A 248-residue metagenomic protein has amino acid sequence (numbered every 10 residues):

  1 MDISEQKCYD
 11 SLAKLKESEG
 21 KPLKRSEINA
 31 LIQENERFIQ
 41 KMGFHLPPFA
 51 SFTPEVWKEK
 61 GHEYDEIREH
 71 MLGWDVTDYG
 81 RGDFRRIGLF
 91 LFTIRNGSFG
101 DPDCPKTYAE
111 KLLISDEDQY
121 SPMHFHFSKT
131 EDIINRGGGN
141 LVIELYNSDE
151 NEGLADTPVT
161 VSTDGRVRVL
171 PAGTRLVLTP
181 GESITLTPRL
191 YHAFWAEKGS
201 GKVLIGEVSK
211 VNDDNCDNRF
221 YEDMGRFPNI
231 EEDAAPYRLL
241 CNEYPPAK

Functional and structural regions predicted by a protein language model:
D2-Y108, P236-E243: A short, N-terminal "cap"/entry segment at the start of jelly-roll beta-barrel domains of the cupin/DSBH fold
F99-A109, Q119-D132, R136-G137: A short beta-loop-beta micro-motif enriched in histidine and acidic residues
K111, E131-D132, T174, E182: Short, conserved secondary-structure segments in the cores of folded domains
D116, A172-G199, I205-K210: Conserved metal-binding segment of the jelly-roll/cupin
D116-E117, K129-E131, N135-N151, A155-T157: Glycine- and acidic-residue-biased ligand/ion/polar-headgroup-sensing regions
M123, E144, F194-W195, C216: Short helix/loop capping segments that flank catalytic or ligand/cofactor-binding pockets
E150-V169, W195-K248: Double-stranded beta-helix
